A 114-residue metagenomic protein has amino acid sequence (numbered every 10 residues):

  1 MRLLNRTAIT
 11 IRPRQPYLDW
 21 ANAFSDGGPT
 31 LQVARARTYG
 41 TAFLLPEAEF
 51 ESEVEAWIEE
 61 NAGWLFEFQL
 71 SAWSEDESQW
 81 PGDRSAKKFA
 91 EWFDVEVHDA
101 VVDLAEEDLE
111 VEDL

Functional and structural regions predicted by a protein language model:
M1-A48: Extended, charge-biased low-complexity segments that typically form long amphipathic alpha-helices/coiled-coils
L45-V111: Amphipathic protein-protein interaction modules
